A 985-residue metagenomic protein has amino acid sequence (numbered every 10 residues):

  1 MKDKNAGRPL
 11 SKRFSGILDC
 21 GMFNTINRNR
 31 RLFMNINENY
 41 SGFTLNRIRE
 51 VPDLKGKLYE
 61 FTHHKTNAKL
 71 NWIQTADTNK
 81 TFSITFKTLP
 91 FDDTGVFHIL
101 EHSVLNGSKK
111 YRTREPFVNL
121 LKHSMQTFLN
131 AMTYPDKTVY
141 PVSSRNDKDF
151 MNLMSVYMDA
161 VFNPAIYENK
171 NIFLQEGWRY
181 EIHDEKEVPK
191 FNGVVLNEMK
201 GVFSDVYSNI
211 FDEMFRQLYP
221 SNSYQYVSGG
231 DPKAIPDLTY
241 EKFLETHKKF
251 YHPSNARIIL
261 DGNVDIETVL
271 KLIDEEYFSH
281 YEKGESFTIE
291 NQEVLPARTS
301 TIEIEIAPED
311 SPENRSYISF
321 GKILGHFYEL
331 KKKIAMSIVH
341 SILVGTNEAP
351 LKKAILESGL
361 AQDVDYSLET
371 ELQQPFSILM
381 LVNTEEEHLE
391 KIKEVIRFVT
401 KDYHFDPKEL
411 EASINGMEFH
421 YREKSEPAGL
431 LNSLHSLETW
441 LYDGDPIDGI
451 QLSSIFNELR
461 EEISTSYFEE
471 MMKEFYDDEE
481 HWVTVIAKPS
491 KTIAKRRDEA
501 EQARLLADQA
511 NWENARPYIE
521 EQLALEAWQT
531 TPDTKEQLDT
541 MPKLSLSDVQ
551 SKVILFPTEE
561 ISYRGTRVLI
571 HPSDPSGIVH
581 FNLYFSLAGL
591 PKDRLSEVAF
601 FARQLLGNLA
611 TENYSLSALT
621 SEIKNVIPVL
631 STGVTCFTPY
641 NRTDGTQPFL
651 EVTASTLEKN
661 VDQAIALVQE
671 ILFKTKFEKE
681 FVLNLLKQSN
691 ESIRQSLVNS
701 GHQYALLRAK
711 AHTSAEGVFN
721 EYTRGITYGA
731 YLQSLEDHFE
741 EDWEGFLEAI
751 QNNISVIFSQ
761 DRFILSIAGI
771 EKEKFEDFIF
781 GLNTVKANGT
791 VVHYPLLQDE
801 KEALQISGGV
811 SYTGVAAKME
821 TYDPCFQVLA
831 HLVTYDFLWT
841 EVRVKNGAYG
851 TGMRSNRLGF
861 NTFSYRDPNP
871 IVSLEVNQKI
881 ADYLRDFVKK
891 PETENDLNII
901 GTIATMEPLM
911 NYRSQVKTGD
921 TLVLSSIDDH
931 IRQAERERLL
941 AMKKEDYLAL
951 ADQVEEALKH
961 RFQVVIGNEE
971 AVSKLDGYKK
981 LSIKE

Functional and structural regions predicted by a protein language model:
N27-T81: Non-catalytic terminal extensions that flank enzyme cores
Q74-A76, S83-T85, L196, K200 (+10 more regions): His/Glu-based metal-binding/catalytic segments typifying zinc-dependent metallopeptidases
N79-L89, E115-N163, K170-E181, S208-K233 (+13 more regions): M16 family metallopeptidases and their MPP-like homologs
T94-N106, A599-R603: Active-site recognition of the HExxH zinc-binding catalytic motif
D184-K186, K190-P253, I259-Y277, Y281-I306 (+1 more regions): Hydrophobic, small-residue-rich alpha-helical packing segments that form membrane-like cores
N192, L244-E276, R724-G725, F746-I779: Non-catalytic, conformational "gating/processing" segments within enzyme and secreted inhibitor domains
S464-A500: Extended, domain-scale alpha-helical bundle/helix-rich regions
